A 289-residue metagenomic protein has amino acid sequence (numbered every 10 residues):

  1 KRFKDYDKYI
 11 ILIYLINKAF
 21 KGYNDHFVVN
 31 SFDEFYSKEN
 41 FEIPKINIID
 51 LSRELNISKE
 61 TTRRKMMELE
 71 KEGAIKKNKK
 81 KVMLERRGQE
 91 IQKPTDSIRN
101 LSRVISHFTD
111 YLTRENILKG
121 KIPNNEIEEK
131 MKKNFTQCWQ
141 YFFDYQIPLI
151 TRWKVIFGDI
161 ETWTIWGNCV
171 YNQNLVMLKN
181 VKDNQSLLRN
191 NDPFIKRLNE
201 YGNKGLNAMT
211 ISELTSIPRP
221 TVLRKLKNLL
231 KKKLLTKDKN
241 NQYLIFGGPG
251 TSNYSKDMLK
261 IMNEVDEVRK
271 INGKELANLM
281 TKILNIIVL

Functional and structural regions predicted by a protein language model:
K1-K21, T113-K179: Long, low-complexity, charged/polar intrinsically disordered regions in eukaryotic proteins
K8-P44, T162-K204: Short helix->loop/beta-hairpin flanking segments within DNA-binding domains
K38, E42-R53, L69, N203-L214: A short alpha-helical element within helix-turn-helix/winged-helix DNA-binding domains across DNA-binding proteins
N56-K71, S216-K231: Short amphipathic alpha-helical interaction segments
I57, K204-M209, I217, R224 (+2 more regions): Phosphate-/nucleic-acid-contacting segments
E70-K81, L230-Q242: A short, conserved structural fragment
K79-K93, K239-Y254: Accessory beta->alpha helical hairpin/"wing" motif in late/C-terminal subdomains of nucleic-acid enzymes
E90-I122, S252-L289: Short, amphipathic alpha-helical interaction segments positioned at domain boundaries
